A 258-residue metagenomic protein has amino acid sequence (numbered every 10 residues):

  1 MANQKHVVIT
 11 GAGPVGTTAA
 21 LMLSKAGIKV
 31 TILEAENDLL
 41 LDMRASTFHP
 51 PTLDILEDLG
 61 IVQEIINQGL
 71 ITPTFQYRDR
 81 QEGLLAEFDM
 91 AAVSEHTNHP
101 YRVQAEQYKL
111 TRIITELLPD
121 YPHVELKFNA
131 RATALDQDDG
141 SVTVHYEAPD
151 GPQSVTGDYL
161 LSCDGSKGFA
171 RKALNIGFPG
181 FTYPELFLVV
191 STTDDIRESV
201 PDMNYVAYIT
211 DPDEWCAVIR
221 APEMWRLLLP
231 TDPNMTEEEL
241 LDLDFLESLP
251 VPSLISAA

Functional and structural regions predicted by a protein language model:
A2-V15: Beta1/beta-strand and adjacent pyrophosphate-binding region of the FAD-binding site in flavoprotein oxidoreductases
S24-R44: Glycine-rich FAD pyrophosphate-binding loop
A26, D120-Y121: Conserved dinucleotide-binding and phosphotransfer motif residues
R44, H49-L117, I219: Active-site-adjacent segment of FAD-dependent monooxygenases/related oxidoreductases
I66, E125-K127, P179, A258: General small-molecule cofactor/ligand-binding pocket signal
E116, Q153, Y159, C163-A258: Conserved FAD-binding catalytic core of PHBH/FMO-like flavoproteins
F128-V142: A conserved short coil-to-beta-strand element within the FAD-binding core of flavoproteins
